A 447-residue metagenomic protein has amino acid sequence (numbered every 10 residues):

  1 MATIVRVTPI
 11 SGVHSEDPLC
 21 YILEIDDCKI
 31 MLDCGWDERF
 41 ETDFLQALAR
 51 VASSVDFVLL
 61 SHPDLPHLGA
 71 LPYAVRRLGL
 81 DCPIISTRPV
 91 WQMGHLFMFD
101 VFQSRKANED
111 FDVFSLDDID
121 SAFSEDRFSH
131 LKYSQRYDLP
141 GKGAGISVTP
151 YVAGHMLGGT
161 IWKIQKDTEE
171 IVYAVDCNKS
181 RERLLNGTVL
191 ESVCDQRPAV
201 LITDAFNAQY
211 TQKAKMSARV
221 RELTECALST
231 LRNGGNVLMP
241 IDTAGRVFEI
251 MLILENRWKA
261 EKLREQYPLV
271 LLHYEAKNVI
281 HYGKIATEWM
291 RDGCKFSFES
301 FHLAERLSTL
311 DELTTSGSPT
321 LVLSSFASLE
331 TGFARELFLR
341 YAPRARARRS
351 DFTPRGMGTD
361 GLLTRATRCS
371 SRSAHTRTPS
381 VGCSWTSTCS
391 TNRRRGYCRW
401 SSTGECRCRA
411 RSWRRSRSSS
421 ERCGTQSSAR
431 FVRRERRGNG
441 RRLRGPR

Functional and structural regions predicted by a protein language model:
A2-L59, D64-L68, Y73-R264, P268: His/Asp/Glu-rich metal-coordinating catalytic cores of metallo-dependent phosphodiesterases/hydrolases acting on
V7-P9, F128-H130, I202, R349-D351 (+2 more regions): Conserved beta-strand scaffold positions in the cores of enzyme catalytic domains, especially in NTP/NDP-utilizing
G35, F40-E41, L45-A52, V189-E191 (+3 more regions): Aromatic/acidic cage segments in peptide-binding pockets
H62-H67, H155, A374-V381, T403-G404: Histidine-centered active-site/metal-ligand motif
Y137-L139, S371-S373, F431-R433, R441: Generic detection of short hydrophobic beta-strand segments and adjacent strand-loop junctions
E191-P198, I202-Q209, E288-C294, D351-S370: Metal-dependent catalytic core segments for phosphate chemistry
D204-V220, T367-W385: Glycine-rich phosphate-binding "P-loop"
R221-L363, C383-W385, T391-C398, S402-T403 (+2 more regions): Hard-cation-handling environments
